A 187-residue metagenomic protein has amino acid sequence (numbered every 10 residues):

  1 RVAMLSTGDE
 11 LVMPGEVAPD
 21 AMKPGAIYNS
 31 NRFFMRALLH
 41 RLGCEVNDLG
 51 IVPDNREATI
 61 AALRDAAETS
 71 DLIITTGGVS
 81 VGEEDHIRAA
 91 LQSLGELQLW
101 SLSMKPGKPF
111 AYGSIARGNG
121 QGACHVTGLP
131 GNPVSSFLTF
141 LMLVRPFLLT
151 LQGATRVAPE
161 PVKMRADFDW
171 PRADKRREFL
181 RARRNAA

Functional and structural regions predicted by a protein language model:
R1-T75: Phosphate-binding glycine-rich loops and their immediate beta-loop-alpha structural context
M4-S6, T75-T76, S103, G128-P130: Short beta-strand segments
D9-E10, G78-E84, G131: Short glycine-rich anion-binding loops that position phosphate/pyrophosphate groups of nucleotides and phosphorylated
M13-P14, V81-D85, S136-F137: Short glycine/serine/threonine-rich phosphate/pyrophosphate-binding segments that cradle anionic phosphate groups
A61, D85-H86, L138-M142: Generic recognition of short, well-ordered alpha-helical segments
D71-S80, G95: Catalytic-core segments of thiol-dependent peptidases
G82-L94: Short Gly/Thr/Asp-enriched flexible loops that form oxyanion-binding sites at enzyme active sites
Q92-A187: Flexible glycine/proline-rich
